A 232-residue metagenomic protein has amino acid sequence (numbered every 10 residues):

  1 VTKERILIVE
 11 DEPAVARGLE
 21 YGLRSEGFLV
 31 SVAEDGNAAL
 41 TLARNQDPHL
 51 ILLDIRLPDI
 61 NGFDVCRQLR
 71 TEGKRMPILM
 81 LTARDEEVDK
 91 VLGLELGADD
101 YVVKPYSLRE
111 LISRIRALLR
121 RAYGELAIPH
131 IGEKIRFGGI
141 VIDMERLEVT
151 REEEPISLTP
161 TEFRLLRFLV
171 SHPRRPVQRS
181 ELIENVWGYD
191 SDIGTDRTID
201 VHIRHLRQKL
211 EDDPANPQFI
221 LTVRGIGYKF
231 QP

Functional and structural regions predicted by a protein language model:
V1-L126: N-terminal/domain-start alpha-helical segments
E4, T222, K229-P232: C-terminal edge and immediately downstream basic/flexible tail or linker adjoining helix-turn-helix-like DNA-binding
V103, E148, E153-F219, V223-I226: Positively charged, aromatic-enriched patches within helix-turn-helix-type DNA-binding elements, predominantly
R120, Q208, Q231-P232: Intrinsically disordered, low-complexity protein-interaction/activation regions
A122-R146: CheY-like receiver
I142-M144, V149-R151, F230-P232: Conserved hydrophobic "DFG−1" position in protein kinase catalytic cores
